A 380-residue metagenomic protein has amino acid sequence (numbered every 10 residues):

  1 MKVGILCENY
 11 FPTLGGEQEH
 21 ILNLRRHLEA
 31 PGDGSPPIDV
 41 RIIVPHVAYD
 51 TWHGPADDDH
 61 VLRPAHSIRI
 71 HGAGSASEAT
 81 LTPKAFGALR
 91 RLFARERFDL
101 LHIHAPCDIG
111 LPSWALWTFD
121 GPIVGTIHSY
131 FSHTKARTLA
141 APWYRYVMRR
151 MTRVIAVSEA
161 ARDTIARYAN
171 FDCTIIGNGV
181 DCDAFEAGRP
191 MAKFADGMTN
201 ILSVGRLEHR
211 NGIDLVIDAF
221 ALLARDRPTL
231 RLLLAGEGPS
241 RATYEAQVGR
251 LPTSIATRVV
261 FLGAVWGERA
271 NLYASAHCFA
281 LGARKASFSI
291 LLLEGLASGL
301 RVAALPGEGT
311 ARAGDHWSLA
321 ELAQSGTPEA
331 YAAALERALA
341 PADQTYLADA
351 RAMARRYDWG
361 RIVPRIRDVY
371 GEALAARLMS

Functional and structural regions predicted by a protein language model:
C7-T13, R26-P83, L92: N-terminal strand-loop element at the rim of the active site of nucleotide-sugar-dependent glycosyltransferases
H46, A160, G179: Carbohydrate-associated surface elements
K193-N211, I217-F220, L233: Conserved donor-binding/catalytic core segment of Leloir-type glycosyltransferases
E245-A264: Nucleotide-activated donor-binding/catalytic signature segment of Leloir-type glycosyltransferases, i.e., the conserved
A264-V265, N271-A276: Short alpha-helical donor nucleotide-sugar binding micro-motif in glycosyltransferases
R284: Aromatic "clamp/platform" in nucleotide-sugar-dependent glycosyltransferases that forms part of the donor/acceptor
R301-L305: Short hydrophobic beta-strand element within catalytic cores of glycosyltransferases and related nucleotide-activated
H316-E329, E336-D343: Conserved acidic donor-binding segment of nucleotide-sugar-dependent glycosyltransferases
